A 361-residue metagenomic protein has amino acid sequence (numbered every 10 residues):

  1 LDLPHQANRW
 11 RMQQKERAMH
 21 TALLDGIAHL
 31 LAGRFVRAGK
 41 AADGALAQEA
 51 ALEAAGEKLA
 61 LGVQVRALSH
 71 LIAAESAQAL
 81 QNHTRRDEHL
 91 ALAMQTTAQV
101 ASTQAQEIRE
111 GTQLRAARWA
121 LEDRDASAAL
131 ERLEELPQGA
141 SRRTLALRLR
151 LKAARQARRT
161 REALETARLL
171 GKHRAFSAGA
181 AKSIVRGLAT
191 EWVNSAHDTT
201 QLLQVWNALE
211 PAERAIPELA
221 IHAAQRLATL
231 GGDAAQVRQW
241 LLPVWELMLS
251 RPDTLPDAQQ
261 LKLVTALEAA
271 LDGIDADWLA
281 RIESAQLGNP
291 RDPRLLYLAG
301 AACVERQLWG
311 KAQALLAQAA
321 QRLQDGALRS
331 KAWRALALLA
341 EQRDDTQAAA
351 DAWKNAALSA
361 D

Functional and structural regions predicted by a protein language model:
R9-Q13, E49-Q64, T97-Q106, F176-G179 (+4 more regions): Flexible helix-coil transition and linker loops at the boundaries of alpha-helical arrays
M12-A128: Membrane-proximal, non-transmembrane interface segments of integral membrane proteins
R17-A22, Q64-I72, Q104-L114, A128 (+8 more regions): Generic helix N-cap/helix-start motif at coil->alpha-helix transitions
H29, H70, A77, A120 (+6 more regions): Residue at a conserved register position within TPR or TPR-like alpha-solenoid repeats
G33, Q81, R124, R158 (+3 more regions): Residue-level detector of the short coil/turn that links helix A to helix B within each tetratricopeptide repeat
D43, T84-T97, A126-P137, T160-H173 (+5 more regions): Alpha-helical repeat scaffolds
Q81, R109-R118, P252-D325: Alpha-helical adaptor scaffolds
P293, A301, K311-D361: C-terminal non-catalytic interaction modules
